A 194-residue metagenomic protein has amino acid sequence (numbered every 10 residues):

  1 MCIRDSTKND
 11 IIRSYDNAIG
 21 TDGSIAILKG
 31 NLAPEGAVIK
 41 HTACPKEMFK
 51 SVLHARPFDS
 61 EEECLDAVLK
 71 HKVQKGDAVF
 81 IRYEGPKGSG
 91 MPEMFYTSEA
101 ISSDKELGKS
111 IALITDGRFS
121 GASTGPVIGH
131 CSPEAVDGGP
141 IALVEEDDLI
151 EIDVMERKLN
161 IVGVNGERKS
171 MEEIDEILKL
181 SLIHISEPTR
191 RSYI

Functional and structural regions predicted by a protein language model:
M1-I3, I183-I194: Single conserved hydrophobic/aromatic residue that forms the stacking wall/gate of nucleotide- or nucleobase-binding
R4, N9-I11, D16, S110-F119 (+2 more regions): Phosphate/diphosphate-binding loops
R4-K105, G125-P126, R190-S192: Long, charge-dense accessory insertions within large macromolecular proteins
P34, A67, H71, D104-L107 (+3 more regions): Change "in soluble alpha/beta enzymes" to "in soluble alpha/beta proteins
E35-V38, G88-M91, A122-S123, D153 (+2 more regions): Short helix/loop capping segments that flank catalytic or ligand/cofactor-binding pockets
H54-R56, L107-K109, G139-A142, K179-S181: Short, surface-exposed, polar/charged, turn-prone segments marking secondary-structure boundaries
M94-S110, I114-G121, E167-K169: Active/binding-pocket-proximal capping segment
L159-S181: Terminal amphipathic helices with adjacent charged low-complexity linkers/tails
